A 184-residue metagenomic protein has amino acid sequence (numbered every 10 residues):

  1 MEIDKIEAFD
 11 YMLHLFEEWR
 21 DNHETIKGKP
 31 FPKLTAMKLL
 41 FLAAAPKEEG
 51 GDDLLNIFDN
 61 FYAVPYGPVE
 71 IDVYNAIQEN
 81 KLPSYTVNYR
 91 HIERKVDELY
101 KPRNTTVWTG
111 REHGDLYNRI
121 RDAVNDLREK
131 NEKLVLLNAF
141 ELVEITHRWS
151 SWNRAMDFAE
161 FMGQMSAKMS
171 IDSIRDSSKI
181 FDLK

Functional and structural regions predicted by a protein language model:
M1-K184: Domain-edge interaction signal
